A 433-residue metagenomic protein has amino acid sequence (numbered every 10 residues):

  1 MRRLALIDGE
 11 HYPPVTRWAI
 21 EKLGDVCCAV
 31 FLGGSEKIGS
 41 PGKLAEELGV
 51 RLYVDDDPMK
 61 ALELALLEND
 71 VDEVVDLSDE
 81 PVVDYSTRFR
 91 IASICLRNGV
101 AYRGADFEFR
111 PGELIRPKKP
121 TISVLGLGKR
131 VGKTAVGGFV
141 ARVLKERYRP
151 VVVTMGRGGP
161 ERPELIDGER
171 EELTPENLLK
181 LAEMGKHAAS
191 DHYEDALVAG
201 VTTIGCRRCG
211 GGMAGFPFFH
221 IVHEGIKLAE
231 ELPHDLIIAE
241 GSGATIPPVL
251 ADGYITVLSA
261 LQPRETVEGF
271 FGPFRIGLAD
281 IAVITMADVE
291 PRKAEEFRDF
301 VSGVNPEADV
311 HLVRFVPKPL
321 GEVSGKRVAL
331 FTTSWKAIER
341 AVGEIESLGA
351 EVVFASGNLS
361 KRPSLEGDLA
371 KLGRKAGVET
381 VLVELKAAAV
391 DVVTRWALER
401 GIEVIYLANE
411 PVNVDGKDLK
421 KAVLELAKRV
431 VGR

Functional and structural regions predicted by a protein language model:
M1-S86, G112-K118, I122-S123, V143-F354 (+3 more regions): Flexible phosphate-sensing "switch/lid" loops adjacent to ATP/NTP-binding sites across phosphate-transfer
R90: Metallocofactor- and cofactor-centric catalytic cores in central/energy metabolism, strongly enriched
L96-F107: N-terminal pre-Walker A segment at the start of P-loop NTPase domains
T121-A141: Glycine-rich phosphate-binding P-loop
A355-P363: Short beta->alpha junction loops
